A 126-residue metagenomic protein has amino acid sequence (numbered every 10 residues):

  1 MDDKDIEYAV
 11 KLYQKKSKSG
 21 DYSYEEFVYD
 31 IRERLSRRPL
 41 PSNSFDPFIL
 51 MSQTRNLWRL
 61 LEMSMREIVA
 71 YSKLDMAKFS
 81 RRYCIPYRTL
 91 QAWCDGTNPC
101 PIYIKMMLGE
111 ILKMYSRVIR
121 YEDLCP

Functional and structural regions predicted by a protein language model:
M1-L57, E122-P126: N-terminal flexible/basic segments that precede or flank functional cores
D5, T89, Y103-I104, D123: Single-residue recognition of alpha-helix capping/boundary positions
S44-S72, G109: A short, Lys/Arg-rich alpha-helix, primarily the initiator
S72-Q91: Short alpha-helical DNA-recognition segment
I102-Y121: DNA major-groove recognition helix of helix-turn-helix/homeodomain DNA-binding modules
